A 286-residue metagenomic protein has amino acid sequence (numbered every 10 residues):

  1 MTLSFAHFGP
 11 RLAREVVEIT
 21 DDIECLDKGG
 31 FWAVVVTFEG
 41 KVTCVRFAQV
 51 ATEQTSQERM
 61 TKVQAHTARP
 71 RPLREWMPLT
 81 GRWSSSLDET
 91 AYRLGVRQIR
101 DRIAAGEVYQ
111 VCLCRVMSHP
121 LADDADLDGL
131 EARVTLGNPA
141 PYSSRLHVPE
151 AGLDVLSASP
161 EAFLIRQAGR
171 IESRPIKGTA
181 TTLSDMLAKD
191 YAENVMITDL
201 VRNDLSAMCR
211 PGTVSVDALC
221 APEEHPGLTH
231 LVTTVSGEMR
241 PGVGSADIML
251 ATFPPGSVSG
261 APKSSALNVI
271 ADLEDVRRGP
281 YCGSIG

Functional and structural regions predicted by a protein language model:
M1-G286: Extended alpha-helical targeting/anchoring segments, especially N-terminal organellar/secretory targeting helices
